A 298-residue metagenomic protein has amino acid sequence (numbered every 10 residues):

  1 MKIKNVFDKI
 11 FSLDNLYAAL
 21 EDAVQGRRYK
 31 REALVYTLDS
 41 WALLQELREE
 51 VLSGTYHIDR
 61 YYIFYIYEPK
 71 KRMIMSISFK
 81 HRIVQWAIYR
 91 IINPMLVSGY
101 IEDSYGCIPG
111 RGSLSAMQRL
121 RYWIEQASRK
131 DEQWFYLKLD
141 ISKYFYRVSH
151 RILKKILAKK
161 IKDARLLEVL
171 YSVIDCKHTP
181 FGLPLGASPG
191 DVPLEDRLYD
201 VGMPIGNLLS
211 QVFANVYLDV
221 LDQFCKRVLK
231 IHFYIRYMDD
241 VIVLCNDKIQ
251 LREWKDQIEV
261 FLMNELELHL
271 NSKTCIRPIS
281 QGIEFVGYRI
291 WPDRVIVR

Functional and structural regions predicted by a protein language model:
M1-Q45: Non-catalytic, polymerase-adjacent accessory regions of viral genome-replication enzymes
K2-V6, I91-S149: Active-site-proximal segment of RNA-dependent polymerases
L20-A23, A87, V169-I174: Short alpha-helical scaffolding segments that buttress acidic/His motifs in well-ordered protein cores
G26-V35, D59-Q85, G99-G112, K177-N215: Short, conserved non-catalytic motifs in the polymerase core
L43, E50-V51, W123, A127-M238 (+3 more regions): Conserved polymerase palm-domain catalytic core
R48-S98, I108, L114-A127, A164 (+1 more regions): A contiguous, low-structure linker/loop signature
K248-R298: C-terminal polymerase-core module
